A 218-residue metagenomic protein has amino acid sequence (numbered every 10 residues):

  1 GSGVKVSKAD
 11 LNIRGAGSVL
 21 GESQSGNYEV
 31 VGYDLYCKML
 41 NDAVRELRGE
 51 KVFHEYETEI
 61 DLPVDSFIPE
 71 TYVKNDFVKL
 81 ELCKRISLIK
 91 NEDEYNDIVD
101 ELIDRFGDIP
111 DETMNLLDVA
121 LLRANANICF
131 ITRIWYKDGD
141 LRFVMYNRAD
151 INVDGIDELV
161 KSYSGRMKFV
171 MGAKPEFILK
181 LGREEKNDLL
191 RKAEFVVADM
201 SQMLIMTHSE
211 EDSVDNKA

Functional and structural regions predicted by a protein language model:
G1-W135, G139-D140, D157: C-terminal helicase module of SF1/SF2 nucleic-acid helicases/translocases
F130-A218: C-terminal amphipathic alpha-helical interaction region
